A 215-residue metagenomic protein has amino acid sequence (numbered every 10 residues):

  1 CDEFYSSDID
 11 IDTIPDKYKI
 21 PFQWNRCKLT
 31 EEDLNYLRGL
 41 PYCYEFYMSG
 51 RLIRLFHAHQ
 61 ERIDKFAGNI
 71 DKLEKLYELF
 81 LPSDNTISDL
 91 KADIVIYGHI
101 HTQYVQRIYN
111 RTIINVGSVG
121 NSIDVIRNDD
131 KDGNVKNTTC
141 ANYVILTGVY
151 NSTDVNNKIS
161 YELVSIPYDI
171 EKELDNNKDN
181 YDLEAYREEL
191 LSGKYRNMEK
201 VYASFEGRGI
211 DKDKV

Functional and structural regions predicted by a protein language model:
C1-E45, L52-L55, R62, A67-T86: Active-site neighborhood of divalent metal-dependent phosphoester bond hydrolases
C1-Y5, E61-I63, I96-R107, N121-V125: Active-site environment of divalent metal-dependent phosphoester hydrolases
P41-E45, T102-Q103, Y143: Short, acidic/polar N-cap/turn motifs at the starts of alpha helices
Y44, M48, I94-I96: Short, structured loop/turn "capping" segments at alpha-beta junctions
M48, I87-K91, I145: Glycine-rich phosphate-binding loop signature in dinucleotide/nucleotide-binding domains
F56, D93-H99, I113-G117: Active-site neighborhood of phospho(di)ester-bond hydrolases with catalytic His/Asp-centered motifs
L73, L79, T86-I108: Hydrophobic, aromatic-enriched interface-forming segments
R107-V215: Acidic, His/Gly-rich catalytic cores of divalent-metal-dependent hydrolytic chemistry
